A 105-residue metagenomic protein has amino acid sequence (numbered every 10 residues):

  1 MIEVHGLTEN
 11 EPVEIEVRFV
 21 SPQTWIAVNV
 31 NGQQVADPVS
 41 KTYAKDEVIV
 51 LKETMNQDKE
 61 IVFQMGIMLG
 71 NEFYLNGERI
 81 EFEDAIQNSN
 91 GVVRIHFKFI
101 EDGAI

Functional and structural regions predicted by a protein language model:
M1-I105: Extended low-complexity, proline-rich intrinsically disordered regions
